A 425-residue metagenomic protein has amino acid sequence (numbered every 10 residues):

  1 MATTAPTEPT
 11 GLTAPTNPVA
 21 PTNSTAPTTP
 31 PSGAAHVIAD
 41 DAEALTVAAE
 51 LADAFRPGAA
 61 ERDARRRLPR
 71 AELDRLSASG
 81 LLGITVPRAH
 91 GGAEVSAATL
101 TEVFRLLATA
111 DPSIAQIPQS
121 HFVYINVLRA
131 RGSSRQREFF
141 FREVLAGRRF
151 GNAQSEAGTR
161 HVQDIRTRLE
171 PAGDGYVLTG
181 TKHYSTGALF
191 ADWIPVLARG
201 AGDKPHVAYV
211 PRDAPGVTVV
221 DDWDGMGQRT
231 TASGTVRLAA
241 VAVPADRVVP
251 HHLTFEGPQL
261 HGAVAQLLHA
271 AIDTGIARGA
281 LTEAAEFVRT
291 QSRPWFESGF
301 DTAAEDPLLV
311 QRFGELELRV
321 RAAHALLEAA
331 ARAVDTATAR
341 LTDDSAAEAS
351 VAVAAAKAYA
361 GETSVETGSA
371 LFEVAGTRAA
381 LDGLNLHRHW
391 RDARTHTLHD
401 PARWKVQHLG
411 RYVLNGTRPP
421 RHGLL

Functional and structural regions predicted by a protein language model:
M1-Q119: Amphipathic, small/basic residue-rich leader segments at the start of a protein or domain
A60-D63, R321-A355, F372-T377: C-terminal helix-coil-helix/basic helical segment that borders enzyme active sites and/or dimer interfaces and provides
D74-S77, I84-T181, T186: Glycine-rich flavin
H183-A188, A265-L268, H396-H399: Glycine-rich phosphate/pyrophosphate-binding beta-alpha loops
Y184-V219: A short core secondary-structure module
G225-V320: Glycine-rich beta->alpha junctions and the first turn(s) of the following alpha-helix
G275, G314, L318-R321, A354 (+2 more regions): Generic structural signal for well-ordered, non-transmembrane alpha-helical segments in soluble/cytosolic regions
A375-L425: Glycine-rich phosphate/cofactor-binding loops in nucleotide/flavin-utilizing enzymes
